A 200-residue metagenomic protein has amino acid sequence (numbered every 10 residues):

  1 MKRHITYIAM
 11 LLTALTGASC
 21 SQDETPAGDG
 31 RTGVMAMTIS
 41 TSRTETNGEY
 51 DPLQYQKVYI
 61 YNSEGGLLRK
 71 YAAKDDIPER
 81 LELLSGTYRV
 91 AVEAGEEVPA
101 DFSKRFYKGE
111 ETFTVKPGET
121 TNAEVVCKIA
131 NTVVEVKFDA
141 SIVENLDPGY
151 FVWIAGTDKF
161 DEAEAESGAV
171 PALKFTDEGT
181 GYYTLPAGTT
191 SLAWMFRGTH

Functional and structural regions predicted by a protein language model:
R3-M10: Sec-dependent signal peptide recognition, specifically the positively charged N-region followed immediately by
L15-S19: C-terminal motif of bacterial Sec signal peptides marking the signal peptidase cleavage site
S21-E24, A72-D75, G95-A130, H200: Structured interaction patches on ligand/partner-binding surfaces of diverse proteins
D23-T46, V126-I142: A short, Gly/Thr-enriched small/hydrophobic beta-strand-prone motif that recurs across taxa
D29-R31, E82-G86, P117, K128-A130 (+1 more regions): Solvent-exposed loop and beta-edge segments used for protein-protein assembly and interaction
N47-P52, I142-D147: A short beta-turn/strand-edge loop motif at beta-sheet boundaries
D51-A91, E97-V98, G149-H200: Tryptophan-paired
A140-E144, F151-I154: Charged linear interaction tracts used for macromolecular binding and regulation
